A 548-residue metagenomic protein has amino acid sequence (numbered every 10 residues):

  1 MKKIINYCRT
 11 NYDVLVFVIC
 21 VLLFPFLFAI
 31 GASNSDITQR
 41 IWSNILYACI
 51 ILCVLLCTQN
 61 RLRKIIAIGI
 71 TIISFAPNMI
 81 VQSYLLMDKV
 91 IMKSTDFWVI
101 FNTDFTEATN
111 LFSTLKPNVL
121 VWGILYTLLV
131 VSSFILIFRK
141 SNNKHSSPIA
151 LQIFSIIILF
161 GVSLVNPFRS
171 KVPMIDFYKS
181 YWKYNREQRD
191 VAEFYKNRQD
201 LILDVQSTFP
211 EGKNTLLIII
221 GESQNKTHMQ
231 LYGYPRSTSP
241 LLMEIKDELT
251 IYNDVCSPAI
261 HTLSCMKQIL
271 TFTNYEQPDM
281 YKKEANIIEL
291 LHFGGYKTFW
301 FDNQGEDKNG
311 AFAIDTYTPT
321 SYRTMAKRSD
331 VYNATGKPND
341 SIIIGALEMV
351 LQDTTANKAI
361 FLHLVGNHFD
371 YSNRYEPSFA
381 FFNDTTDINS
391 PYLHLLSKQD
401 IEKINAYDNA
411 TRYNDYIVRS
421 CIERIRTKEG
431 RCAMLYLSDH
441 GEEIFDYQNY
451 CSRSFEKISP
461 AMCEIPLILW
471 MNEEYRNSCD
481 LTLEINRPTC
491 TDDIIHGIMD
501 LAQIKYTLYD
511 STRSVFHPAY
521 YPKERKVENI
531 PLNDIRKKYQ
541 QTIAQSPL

Functional and structural regions predicted by a protein language model:
M1-D176: Transmembrane and membrane-interface helices of multi-pass, inner-membrane envelope-modifying transferases
Y7-V18, I37-T38, C57-K64, E289 (+5 more regions): Membrane-interface soluble catalytic domains
N34-T38, Y275-P278, V331-T335, D400-D415 (+4 more regions): Active-site rim elements
I156-S390, E464, C490-Y521: Active-site-proximal alpha/beta segments of enzymes that process anionic O-linked groups
L217, A410-S452, M499: Metal-dependent active-site segment of extracytoplasmic phospho-/sulfohydrolases and closely related
M229, M266-T271, I401, Y447-Y450 (+1 more regions): Short acidic, glycine/proline-rich loop/turn micro-motifs
G233-S237, G430-Y475: Histidine-centered active-site microenvironments of extracellular/periplasmic hydrolases and transferases
D307-G310, G366-S420, I425, S454-E464: Active-site-proximal cap/lid insertion segments
